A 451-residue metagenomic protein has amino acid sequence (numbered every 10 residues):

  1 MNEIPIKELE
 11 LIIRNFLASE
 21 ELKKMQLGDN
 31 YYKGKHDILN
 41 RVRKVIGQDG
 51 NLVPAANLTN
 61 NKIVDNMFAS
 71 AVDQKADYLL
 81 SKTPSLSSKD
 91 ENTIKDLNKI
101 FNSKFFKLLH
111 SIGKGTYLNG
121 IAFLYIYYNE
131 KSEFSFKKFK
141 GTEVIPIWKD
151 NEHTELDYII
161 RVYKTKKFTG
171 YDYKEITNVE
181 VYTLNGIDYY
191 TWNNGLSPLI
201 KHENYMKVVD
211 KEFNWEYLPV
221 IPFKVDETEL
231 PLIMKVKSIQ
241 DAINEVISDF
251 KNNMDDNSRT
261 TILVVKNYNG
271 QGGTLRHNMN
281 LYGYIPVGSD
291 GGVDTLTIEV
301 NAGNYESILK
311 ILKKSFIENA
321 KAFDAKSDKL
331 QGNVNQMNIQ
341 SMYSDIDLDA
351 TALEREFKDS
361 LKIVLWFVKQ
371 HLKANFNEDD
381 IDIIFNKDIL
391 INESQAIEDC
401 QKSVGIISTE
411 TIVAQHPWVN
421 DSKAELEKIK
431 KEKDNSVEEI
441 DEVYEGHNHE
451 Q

Functional and structural regions predicted by a protein language model:
M1-F139, N448: Extended, helix-rich architectural segments
M1-H36, Y189-D226, V443-G446, E450: N-terminal start-of-domain structural block
E20-K23, D49, K104-L108, G115-F123 (+9 more regions): Short secondary-structure junctions and interdomain/linker hinges
K89, T93, I100-L109, K235 (+5 more regions): Short amphipathic alpha-helical segments
T93-L97, G292-D294, Y343: A short, surface-exposed helix-loop junction/capping segment
L118, F123-T228: Extended, regular secondary-structure scaffolds
I200-N338: Extended, charged amphipathic alpha-helical segments
R276-Y284, G288-S289, V300, N304-S307 (+1 more regions): C-terminal helix-loop subdomains that flank or include functional centers
